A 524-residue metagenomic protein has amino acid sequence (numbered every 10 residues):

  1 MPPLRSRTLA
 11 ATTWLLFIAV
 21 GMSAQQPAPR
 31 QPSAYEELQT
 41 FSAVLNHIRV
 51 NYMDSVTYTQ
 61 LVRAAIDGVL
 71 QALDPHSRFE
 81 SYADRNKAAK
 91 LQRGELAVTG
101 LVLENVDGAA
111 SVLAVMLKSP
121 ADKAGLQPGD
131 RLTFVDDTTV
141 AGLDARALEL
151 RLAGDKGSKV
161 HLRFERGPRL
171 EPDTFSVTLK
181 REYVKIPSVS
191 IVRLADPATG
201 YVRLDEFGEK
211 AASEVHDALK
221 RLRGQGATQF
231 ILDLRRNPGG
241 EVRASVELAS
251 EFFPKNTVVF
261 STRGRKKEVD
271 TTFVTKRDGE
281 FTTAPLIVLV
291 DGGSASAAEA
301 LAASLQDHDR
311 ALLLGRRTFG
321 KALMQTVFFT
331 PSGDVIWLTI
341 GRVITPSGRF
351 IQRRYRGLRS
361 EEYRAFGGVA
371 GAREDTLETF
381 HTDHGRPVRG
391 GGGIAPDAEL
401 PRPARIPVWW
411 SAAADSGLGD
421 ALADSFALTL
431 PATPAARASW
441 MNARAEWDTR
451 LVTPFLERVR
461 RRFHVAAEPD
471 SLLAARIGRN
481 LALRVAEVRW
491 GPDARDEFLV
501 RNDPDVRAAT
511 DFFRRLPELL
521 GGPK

Functional and structural regions predicted by a protein language model:
M1-T12: Bacterial N-terminal signal peptides that target proteins for export
A11-G21: Bacterial N-terminal signal peptides
Q26-E37, F41-Y58, S111-A114, S119-P128 (+1 more regions): Cleft-lining beta-strand/loop regions that shape enzyme active-site pockets
V50-L113, G157-I191, V500-T510, L516-P523: Extended, small/polar residue-biased N-terminal targeting/export presequences and adjacent propeptide/linker tracts
V135-D136, E165, R354, G391: Residue-level recognition of conserved beta-strand edge/terminus positions
D309, G320-T376: Polar, glycine-rich mid-to-C-terminal structural blocks that act as macromolecule-binding/assembly scaffolds
F350-I351, Y355-K524: Conserved functional hotspot residues or short segments at active or partner-binding sites across diverse domains
